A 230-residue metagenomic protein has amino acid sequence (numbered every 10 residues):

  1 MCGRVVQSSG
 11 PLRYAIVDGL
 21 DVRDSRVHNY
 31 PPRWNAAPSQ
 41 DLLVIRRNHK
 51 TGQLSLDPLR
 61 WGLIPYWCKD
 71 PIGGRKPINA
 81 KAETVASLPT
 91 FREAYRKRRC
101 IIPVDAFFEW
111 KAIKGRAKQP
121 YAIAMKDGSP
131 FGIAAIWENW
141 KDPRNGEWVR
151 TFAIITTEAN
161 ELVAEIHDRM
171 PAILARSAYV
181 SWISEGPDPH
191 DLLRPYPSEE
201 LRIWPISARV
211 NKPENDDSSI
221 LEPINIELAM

Functional and structural regions predicted by a protein language model:
M1-M230: Short linear sequence motif anchored by a di-proline
